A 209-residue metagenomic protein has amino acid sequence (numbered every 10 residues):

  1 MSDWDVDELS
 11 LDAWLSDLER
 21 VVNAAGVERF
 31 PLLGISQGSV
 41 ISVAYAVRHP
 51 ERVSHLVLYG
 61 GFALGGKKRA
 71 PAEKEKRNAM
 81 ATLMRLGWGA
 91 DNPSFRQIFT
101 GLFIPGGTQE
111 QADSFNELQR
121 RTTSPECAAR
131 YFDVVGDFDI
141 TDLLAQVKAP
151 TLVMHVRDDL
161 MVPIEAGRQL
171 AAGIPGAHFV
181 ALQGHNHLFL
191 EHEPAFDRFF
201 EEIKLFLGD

Functional and structural regions predicted by a protein language model:
M1-L33: Active-site loop/oxyanion-hole signature of alpha/beta-hydrolase fold enzymes
G34-G38, S42: Gly/Ala-rich beta-loop-alpha elbow adjacent to hydrolase catalytic centers
V43, V47-R48, S54-L86: Flexible "cap/lid" loop of the alpha/beta hydrolase fold
G89-V134, L143: Conserved alpha/beta-hydrolase catalytic His-Asp/Glu region
V147, V153-H155: Short beta-strand/loop motif that positions the catalytic acidic residue of the alpha/beta-hydrolase fold
A149, P163-A172: Short alpha-helix in the alpha/beta-hydrolase fold that links the catalytic acid
D158-V162: Acidic catalytic loop of the alpha/beta-hydrolase fold
A177-D209: Catalytic active-site module of serine/aspartate enzymes centered on a nucleophile-bearing elbow/loop
